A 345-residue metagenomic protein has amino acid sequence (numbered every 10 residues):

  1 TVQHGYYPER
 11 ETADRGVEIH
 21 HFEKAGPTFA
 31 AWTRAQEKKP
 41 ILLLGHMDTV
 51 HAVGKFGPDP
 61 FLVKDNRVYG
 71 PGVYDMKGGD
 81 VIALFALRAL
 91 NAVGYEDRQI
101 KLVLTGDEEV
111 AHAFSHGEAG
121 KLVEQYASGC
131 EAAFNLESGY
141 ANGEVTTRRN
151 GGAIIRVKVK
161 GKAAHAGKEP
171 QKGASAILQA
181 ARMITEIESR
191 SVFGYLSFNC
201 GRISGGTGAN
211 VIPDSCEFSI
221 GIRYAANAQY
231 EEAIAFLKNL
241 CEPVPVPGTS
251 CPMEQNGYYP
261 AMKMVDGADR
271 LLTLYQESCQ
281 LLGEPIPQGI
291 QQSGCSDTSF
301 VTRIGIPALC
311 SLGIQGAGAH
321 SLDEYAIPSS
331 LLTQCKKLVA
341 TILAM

Functional and structural regions predicted by a protein language model:
T1-P71, N91-Y95: Acidic/His- and Gly-rich active-site-bordering loop/insert found across diverse amide/peptide-bond hydrolases
L42, K101-V103, N199, P252: A structural signal for isolated positions on well-ordered beta-strands in alpha/beta enzyme cores
L44-G45, V103-T105, A133-E137, K158-K160 (+1 more regions): Short beta-strand segments
D48-K64, F134, R148-K158, E277: Acidic-glycine-rich active-site phosphate/pyrophosphate-binding loop
D65, A86-K101, I187-Y195, M345: Phosphate-handling active-site elements
R67-V81, H165: Glycine/serine-rich anion-binding loops at beta->alpha junctions that coordinate negatively charged ligand groups
M76-R148: Acidic/histidine-rich catalytic neighborhood of metal-dependent amide-processing enzymes
S138-A141, T147, I154-M345: Metal-dependent amide/peptide-bond hydrolase catalytic core, centered on the "pita-bread" metallohydrolase fold
